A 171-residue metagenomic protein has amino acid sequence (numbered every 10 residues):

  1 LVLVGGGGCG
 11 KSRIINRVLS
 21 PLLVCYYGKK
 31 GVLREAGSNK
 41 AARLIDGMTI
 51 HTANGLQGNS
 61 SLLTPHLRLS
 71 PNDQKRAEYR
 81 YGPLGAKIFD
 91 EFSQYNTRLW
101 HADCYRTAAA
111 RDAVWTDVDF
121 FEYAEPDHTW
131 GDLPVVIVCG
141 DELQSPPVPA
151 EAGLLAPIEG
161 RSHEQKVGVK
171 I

Functional and structural regions predicted by a protein language model:
L1-I171: Conserved ATP-binding/catalytic motifs of P-loop helicase motor domains
